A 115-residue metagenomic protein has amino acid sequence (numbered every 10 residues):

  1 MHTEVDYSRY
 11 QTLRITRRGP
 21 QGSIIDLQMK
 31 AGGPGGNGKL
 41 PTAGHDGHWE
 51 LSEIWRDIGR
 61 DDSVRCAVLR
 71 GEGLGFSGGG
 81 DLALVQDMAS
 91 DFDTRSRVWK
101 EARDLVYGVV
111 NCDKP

Functional and structural regions predicted by a protein language model:
M1-R70: Conserved CoA-thioester-binding segment of acyl-CoA-metabolizing enzymes
P34-H45, G71-G108: Glycine- (often His-adjacent) and acidic-residue-rich active-site loop that binds/positions the CoA thioester
R60, V110-N111: Solvent-exposed polar/charged
D113-P115: A short, small-residue-rich loop immediately preceding and capping a beta-strand
